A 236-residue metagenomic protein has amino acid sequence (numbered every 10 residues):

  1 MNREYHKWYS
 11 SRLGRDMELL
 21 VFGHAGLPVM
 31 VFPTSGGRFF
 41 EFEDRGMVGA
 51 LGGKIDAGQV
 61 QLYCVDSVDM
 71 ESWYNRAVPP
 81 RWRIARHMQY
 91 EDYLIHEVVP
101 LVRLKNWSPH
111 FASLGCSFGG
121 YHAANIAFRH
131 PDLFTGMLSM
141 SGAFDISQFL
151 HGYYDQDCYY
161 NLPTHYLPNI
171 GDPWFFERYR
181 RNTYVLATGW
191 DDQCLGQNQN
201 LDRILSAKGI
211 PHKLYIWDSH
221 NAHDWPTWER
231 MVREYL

Functional and structural regions predicted by a protein language model:
M1-L236: Non-catalytic cap/lid and distal C-terminal segments of serine-dependent acyl enzymes
